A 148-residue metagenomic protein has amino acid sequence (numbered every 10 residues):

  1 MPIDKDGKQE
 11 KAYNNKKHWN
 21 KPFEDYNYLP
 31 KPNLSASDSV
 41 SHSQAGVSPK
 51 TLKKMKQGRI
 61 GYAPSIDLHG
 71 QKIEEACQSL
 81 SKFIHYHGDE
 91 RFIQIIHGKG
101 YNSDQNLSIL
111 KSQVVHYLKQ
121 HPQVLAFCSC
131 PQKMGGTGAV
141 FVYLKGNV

Functional and structural regions predicted by a protein language model:
M1-F92, I96-V148: Long, charged, low-complexity intrinsically disordered regions
